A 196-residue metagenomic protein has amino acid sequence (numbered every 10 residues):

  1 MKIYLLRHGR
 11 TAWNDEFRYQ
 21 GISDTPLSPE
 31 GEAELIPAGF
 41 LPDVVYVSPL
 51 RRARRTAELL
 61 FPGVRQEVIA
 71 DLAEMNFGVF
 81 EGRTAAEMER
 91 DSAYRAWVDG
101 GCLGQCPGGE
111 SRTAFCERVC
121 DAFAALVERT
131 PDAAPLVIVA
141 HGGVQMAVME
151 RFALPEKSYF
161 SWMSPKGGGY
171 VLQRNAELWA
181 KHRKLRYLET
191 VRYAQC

Functional and structural regions predicted by a protein language model:
K2-V64: Active-site-proximal alpha-helix that buttresses catalytic centers in soluble enzyme cores
I3, D132-G143: Generic beta-sheet signal
F40-L41, L126-P135: Glycine-rich phosphate-binding loop signature in dinucleotide/nucleotide-binding domains
L41-D71, E150, Q173-C196: Conserved histidine-centered catalytic loops in small-molecule metabolism enzymes
V47-S48, E117, V139-A140: Short beta-strand scaffold positions
L60-C120: Phosphate-handling substructures
G142-M146, N175: GST superfamily/GST-like fold recognition
P155-R183: Domain-level recognition of soluble alpha/beta enzyme cores, biased toward histidine phosphatases/phosphomutases
